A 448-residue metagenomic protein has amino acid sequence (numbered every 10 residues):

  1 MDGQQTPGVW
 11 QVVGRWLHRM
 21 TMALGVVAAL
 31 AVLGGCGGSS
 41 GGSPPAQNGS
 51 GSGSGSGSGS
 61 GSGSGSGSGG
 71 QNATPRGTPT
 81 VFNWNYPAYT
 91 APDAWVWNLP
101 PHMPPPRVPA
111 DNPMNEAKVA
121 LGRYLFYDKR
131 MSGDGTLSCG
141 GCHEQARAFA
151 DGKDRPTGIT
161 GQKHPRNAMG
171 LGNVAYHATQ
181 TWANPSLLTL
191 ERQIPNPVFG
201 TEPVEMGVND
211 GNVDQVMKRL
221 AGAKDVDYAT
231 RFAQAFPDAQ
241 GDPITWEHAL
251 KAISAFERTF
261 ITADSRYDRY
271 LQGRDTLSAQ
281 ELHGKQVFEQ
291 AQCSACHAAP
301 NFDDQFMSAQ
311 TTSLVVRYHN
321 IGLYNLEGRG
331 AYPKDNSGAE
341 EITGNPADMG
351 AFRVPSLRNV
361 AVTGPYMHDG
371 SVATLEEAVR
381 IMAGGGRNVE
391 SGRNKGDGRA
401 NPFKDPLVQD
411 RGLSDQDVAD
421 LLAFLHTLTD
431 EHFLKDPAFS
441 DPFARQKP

Functional and structural regions predicted by a protein language model:
D2-Q5, V9-W10, W16-H18, A23 (+7 more regions): Post-cleavage N-terminal segment of exported redox proteins
N72-N196, D268-I381, R387-N394, L434-P448: Short glycine/threonine-rich turn/loop motifs
P185, V208-G211, A223, I244 (+2 more regions): Short coil/turn linker and secondary-structure boundary residues
L187-V208, D214: Surface-exposed coil loops of outer-membrane beta-barrel proteins
E205-G211, L220-K224, D397-R399: Short acidic alpha-helix initiation/capping motifs at coil-to-helix transition points, especially at protein N-termini
G211-N212, Q234: Acidic low-complexity segments
V213-Q215, A221-Y228, N359, M367 (+1 more regions): C-type cytochrome heme-c attachment and multiheme electron-transfer modules
V379-G412, Q416: Active-site pocket scaffolds in enzymes
